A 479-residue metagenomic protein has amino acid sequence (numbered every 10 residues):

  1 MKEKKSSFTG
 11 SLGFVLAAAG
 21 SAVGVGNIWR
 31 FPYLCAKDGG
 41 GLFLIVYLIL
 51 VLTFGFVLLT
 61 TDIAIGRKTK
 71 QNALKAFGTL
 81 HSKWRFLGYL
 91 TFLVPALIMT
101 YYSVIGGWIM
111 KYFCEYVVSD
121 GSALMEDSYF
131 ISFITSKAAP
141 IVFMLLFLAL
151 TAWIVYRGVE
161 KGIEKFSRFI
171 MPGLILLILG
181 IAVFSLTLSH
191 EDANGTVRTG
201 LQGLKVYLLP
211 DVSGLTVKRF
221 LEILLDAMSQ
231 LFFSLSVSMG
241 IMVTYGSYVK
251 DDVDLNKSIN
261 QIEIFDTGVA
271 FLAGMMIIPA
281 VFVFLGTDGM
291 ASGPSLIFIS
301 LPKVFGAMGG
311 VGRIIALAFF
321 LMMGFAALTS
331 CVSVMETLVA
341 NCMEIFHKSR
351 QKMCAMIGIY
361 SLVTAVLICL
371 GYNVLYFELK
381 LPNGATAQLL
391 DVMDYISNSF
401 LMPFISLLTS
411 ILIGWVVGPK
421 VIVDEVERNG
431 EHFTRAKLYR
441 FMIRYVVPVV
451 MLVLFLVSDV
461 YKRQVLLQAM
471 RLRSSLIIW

Functional and structural regions predicted by a protein language model:
M1-W29, L58-I63, R67-T79, R85-F86 (+2 more regions): Membrane-interface "cap" regions at the ends of multi-pass membrane proteins
K2-T9, K37-G41, R67-M99, Y116-D120 (+7 more regions): Transmembrane-helix boundary/entry motifs in multi-pass membrane transporters
E3-F8, R168-L328, V332, F346 (+2 more regions): Membrane-embedded translocation segments of transport machinery
G10-L48, I241, K257-N260, I264-T267: Transmembrane helix-boundary motif of multi-pass solute transporters/channels
L34-D38, A64, T79-L80, F86-P95 (+5 more regions): Membrane-water interface regions at transmembrane-helix termini and the short interhelical loops of multi-pass membrane
L87-L90, L338-V339, F346-G358, D394-M451: C-terminal membrane-solvent junction of multi-pass transporters and transport-like membrane proteins
I105-G107, K111-C114, F143-S185: Membrane-interface loop-to-helix entry segments
D459-Q464: Conserved small/polar residues in nucleotide/adenosyl-binding loops
